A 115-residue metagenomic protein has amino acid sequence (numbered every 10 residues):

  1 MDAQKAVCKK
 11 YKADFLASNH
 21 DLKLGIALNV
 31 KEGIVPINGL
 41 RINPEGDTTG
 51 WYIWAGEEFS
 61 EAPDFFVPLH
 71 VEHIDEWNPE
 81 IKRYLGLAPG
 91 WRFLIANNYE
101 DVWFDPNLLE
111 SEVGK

Functional and structural regions predicted by a protein language model:
M1-K9: Extended, charge-biased low-complexity segments that typically form long amphipathic alpha-helices/coiled-coils
K9-S60, L69-V71: Short helix/strand-capping turn motifs
H70-E112: Short, compact, well-ordered microdomains
